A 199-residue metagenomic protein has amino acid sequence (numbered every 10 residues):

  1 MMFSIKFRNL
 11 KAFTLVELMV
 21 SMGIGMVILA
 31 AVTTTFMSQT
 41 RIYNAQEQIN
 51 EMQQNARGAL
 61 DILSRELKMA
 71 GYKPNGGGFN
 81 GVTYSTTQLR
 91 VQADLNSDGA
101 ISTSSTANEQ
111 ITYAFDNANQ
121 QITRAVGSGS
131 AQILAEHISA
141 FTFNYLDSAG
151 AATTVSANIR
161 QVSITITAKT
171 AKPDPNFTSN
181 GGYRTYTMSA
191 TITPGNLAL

Functional and structural regions predicted by a protein language model:
M2-K6, L10-Y72, L199: Aliphatic-rich helix starts adjacent to a transmembrane/signal segment
F3-S4, L10-K11, E51, L95-S97 (+1 more regions): Short linear sequence signals and composition-biased patches located at protein termini or domain-edge surfaces
E17, R41, Q46-E47, Q53-A56 (+6 more regions): Solvent-exposed, flexible loop/coil residues
T35-F36, I42-A45, G127, A131-L134 (+1 more regions): Preference for short coil/turn "hinge" residues that link or interrupt alpha-helices
N44, N50-Q54, L67-L95, T154-N158 (+1 more regions): Short, glycine/small-hydrophobic-rich surface segments
T83-A151, Y183: Type IV pilin-like appendage domain
